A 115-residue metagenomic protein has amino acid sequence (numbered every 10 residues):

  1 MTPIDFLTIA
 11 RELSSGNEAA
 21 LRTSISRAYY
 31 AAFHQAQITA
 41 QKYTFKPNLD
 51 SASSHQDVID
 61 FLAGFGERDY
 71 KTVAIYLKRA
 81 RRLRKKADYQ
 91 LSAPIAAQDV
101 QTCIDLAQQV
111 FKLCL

Functional and structural regions predicted by a protein language model:
M1-L115: Terminal alpha-helical segments
